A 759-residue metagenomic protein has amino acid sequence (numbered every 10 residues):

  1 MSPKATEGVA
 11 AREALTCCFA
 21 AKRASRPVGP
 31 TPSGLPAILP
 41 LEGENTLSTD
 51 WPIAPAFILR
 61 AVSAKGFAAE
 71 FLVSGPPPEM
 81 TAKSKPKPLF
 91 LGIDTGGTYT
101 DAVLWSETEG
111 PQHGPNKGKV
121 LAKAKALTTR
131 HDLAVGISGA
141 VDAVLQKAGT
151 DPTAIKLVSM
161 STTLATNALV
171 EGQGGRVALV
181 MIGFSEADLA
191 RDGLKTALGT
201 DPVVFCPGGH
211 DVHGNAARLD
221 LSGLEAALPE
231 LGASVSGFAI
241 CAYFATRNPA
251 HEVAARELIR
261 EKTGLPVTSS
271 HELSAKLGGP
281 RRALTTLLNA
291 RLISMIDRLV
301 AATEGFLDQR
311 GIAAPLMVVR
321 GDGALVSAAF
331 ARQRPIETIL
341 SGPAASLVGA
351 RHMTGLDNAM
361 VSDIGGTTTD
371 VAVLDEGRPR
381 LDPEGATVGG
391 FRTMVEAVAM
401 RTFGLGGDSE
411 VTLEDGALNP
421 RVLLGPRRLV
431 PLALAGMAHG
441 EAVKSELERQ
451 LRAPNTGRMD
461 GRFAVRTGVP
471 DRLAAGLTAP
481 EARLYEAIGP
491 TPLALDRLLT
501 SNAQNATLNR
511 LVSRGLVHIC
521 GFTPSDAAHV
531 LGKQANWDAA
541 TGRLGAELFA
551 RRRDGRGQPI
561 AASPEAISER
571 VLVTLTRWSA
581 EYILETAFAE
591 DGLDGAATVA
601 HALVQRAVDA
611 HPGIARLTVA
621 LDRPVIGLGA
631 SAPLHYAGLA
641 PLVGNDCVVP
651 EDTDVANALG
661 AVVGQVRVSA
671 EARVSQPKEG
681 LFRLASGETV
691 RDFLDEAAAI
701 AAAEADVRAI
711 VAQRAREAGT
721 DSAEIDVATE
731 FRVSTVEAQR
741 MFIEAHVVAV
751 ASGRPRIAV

Functional and structural regions predicted by a protein language model:
S2, R12, C17-C18, R23-R26 (+3 more regions): Low-acidity, Ser/Thr- and Arg-rich intrinsically disordered low-complexity segments
A5, R23, T46, G66 (+2 more regions): N-terminal cationic leader/targeting segments used for protein routing and processing
R23, F71, H113: Cationic, low-complexity basic patches in intrinsically disordered or flexible, solvent-exposed regions
G75, E79-V759: N-terminally biased helix-coil "hinge/interface" segments that flank
